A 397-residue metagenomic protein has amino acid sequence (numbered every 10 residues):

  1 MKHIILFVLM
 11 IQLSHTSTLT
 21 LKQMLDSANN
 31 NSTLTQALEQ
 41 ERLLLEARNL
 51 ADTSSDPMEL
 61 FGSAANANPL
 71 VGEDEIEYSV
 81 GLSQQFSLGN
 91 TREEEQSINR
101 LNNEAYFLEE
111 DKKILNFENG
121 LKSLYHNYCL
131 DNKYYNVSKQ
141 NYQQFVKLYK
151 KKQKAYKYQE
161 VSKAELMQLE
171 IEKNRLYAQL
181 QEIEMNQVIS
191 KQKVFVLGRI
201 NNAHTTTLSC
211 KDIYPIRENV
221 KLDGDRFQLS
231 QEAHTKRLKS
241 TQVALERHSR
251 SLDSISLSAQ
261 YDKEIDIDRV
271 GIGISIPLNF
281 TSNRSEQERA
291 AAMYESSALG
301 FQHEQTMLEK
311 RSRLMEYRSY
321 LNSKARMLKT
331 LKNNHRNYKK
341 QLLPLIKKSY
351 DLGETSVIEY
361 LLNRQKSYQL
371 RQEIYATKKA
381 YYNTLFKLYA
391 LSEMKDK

Functional and structural regions predicted by a protein language model:
H3-Q12: Sec-dependent N-terminal signal peptides
H15-M58, E160-L169, G198-Q242, M307 (+2 more regions): Bacterial Sec-pathway N-terminal export signals of envelope proteins
K22, N31, N202, E373-K397: Acidic, low-complexity, intrinsically disordered peripheral segments
D26-S87, D223-Q287, A390: A small-residue-enriched
T35-L38, L45, N99, Y106 (+18 more regions): Amphipathic alpha-helical coiled-coil segments
Q36-Q40, T53, F86-I114, A164 (+3 more regions): Sec/SRP-type N-terminal targeting helices
I114-R226, L314-K324, L328, S367 (+2 more regions): Periplasmic alpha-helical coiled-coil/stalk elements that build and connect Gram-negative outer-membrane
Y149-L166, L342-Y360: Alpha-helical hairpins and coiled-coil heptad-repeat segments
